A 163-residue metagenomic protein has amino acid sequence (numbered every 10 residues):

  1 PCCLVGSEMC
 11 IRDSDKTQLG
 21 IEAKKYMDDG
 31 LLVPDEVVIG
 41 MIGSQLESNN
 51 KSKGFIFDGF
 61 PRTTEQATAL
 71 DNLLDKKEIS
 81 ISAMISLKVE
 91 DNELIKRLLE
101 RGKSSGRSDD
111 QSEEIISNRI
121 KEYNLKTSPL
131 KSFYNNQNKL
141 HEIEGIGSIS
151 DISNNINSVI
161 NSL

Functional and structural regions predicted by a protein language model:
P1-G6, C10-I11: Single conserved hydrophobic/aromatic residue that forms the stacking wall/gate of nucleotide- or nucleobase-binding
G6, I42, I56, I85 (+3 more regions): Residue-level signature of catalytic and energy-coupling elements of molecular machines, predominantly ATP/GTP-dependent
S7-E8, P61-E65, V89-I95, K103 (+1 more regions): Conserved nucleotide-binding/hydrolysis micro-motifs of P-loop NTPases
D13-K25: P-loop NTPase switch/communication element
K25-Y26, L74-K126: A glycine- and Lys/Arg-enriched "phosphate-lid" helix/loop adjacent to the NTP-binding pocket of small-molecule kinases
Y26, L31, A83, H141-I143: Structural signal for short hydrophobic segments within the conserved structured cores of catalytic domains across
D29-L74: Glycine-rich phosphate-binding loop used to anchor ATP phosphates in small-molecule kinases, encompassing both
S117, K121-L163: NTP-dependent small-molecule kinase module
